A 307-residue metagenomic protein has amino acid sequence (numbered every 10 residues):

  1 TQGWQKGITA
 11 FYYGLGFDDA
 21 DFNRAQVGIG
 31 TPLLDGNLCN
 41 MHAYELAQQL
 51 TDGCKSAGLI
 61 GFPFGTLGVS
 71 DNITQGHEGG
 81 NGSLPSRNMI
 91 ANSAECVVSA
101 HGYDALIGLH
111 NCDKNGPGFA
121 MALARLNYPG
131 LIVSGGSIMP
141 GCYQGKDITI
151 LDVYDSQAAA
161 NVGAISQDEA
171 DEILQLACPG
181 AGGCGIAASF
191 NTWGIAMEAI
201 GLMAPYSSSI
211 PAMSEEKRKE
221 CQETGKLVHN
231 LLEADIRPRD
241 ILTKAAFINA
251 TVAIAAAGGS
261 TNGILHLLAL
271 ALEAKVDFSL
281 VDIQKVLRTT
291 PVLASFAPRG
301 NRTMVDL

Functional and structural regions predicted by a protein language model:
T1, D19-F22, G58-T66, Q167-I173 (+5 more regions): Flexible, glycine/charged-enriched surface loops at secondary-structure junctions
T1-A10: Extended amphipathic alpha-helical scaffolds
D19-S134: Long, structured ligand/cofactor-binding scaffold of large enzymes
A20-D35, T192-A199, N262-L268, L272: Hydrophobic/aromatic-rich, well-ordered segments within soluble, folded domains that form packed cores
L46, T51, K55, S134-P140 (+2 more regions): Terminal amphipathic helices with adjacent charged low-complexity linkers/tails
S83-N249, I254, G259: Active-site cavity-forming subdomains of large catalytic enzyme subunits
